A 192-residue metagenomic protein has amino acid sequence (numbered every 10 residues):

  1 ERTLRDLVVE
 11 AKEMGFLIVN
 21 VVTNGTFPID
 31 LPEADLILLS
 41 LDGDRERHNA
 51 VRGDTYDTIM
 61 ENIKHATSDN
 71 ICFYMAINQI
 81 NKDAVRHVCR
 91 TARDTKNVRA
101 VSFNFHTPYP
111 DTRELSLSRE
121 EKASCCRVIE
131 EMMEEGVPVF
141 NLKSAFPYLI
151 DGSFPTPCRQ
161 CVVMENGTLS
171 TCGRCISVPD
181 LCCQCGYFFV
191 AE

Functional and structural regions predicted by a protein language model:
E1-N20, T26-D35: Conserved Radical SAM active-site core
R5-D6, M14, E33-L36, S40-N166 (+1 more regions): Radical SAM enzyme [4Fe-4S]-AdoMet core and its adjacent flexible, acidic and glycine-rich loops/tails across
T168, C172-E192: Membrane-interface junctions of multi-pass transporters
